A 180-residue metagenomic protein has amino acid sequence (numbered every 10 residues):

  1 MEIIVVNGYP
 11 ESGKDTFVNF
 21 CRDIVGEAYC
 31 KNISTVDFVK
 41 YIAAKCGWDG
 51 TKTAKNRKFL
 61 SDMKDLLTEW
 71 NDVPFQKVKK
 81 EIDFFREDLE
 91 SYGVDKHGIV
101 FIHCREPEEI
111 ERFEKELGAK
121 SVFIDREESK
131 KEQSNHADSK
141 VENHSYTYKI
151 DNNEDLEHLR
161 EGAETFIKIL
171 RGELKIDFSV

Functional and structural regions predicted by a protein language model:
M1-I4, H97: Pre-Walker A (Motif I) flank of P-loop NTPase domains
V6, F101: Hydrophobic anchor at the beta1->P-loop junction of P-loop NTPases
Y9: P-loop (Walker A) phosphate-binding loop of NTP-binding proteins
S12: ATP-binding Walker
D15: Walker A/P-loop
A28, S34-G98: ATP-dependent small-molecule kinase phosphotransfer cores that center on conserved nucleotide phosphate-binding segments
H103-E108, E128-S129: Short beta->alpha connector loops
R112-E116, K120-V180: Small-molecule kinase domains that catalyze NTP-dependent phosphoryl transfer to phosphate-bearing small molecules
